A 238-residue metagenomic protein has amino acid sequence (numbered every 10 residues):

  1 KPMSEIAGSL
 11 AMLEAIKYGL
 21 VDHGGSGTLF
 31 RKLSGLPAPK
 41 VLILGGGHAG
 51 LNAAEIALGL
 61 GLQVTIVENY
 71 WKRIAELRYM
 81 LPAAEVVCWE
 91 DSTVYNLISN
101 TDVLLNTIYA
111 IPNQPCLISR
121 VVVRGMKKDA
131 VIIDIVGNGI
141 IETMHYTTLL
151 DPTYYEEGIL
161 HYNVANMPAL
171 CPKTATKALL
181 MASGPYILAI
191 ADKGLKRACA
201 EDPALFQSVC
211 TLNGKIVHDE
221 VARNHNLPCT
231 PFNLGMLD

Functional and structural regions predicted by a protein language model:
K1-E14, Y18-F30, G139-D238: Adenosine-phosphate binding glycine-rich loop
P2-S9, G47, L51, V67 (+7 more regions): Electropositive phosphate-/nucleotide-binding environments in soluble metabolic enzymes
M12, A53-A54, I74, V123 (+1 more regions): Generic hydrophobic/aromatic pocket-lining and core-packing "Φ" positions
G24-I108: Glycine-rich phosphate/diphosphate-binding loop of Rossmann-like nucleotide-binding domains
Y70, I111, M167: Residue-level "edge-of-site" marker
Y79-G158: Rossmann-like adenosine-cofactor binding region
